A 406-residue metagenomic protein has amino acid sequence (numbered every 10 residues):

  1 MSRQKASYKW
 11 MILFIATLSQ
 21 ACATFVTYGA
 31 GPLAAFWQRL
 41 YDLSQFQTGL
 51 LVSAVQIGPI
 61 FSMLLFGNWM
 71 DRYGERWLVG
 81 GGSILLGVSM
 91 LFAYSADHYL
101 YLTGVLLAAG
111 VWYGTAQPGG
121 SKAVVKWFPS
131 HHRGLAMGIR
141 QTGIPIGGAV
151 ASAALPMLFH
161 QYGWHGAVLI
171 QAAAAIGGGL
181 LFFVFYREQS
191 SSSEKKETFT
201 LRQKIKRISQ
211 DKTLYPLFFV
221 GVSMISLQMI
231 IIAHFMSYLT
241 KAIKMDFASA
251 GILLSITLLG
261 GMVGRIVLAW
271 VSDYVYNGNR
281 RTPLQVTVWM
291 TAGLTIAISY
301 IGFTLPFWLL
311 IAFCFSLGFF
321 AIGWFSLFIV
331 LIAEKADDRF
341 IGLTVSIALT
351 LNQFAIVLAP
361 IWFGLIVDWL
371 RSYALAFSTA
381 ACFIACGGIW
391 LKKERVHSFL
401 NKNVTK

Functional and structural regions predicted by a protein language model:
M1-A6, Q189-L217: Juxtamembrane intracellular "pre-TM" segments in multi-pass secondary transporters
Y28, Q56-L64, G148-A149, L258-I266 (+1 more regions): Residue-level signature of mid-helix packing/kink "hotspots" within the transmembrane helices of 12-pass Major
A30-P32, K212-I266: Extracytoplasmic gate region of multi-pass secondary transporters
F61-Y99: Conserved MFS/SLC helix-loop-helix module at the cytosolic interface between two early adjacent transmembrane helices
R72-G82, Y274-V288: Cytoplasmic membrane-interface "Motif A"-like loop-to-helix N-cap segments of 12-TM Major Facilitator Superfamily
I84-D97, W289-F303: C-terminal ends and interior cores of transmembrane alpha-helices in multi-pass membrane transporters/permeases
V105-I144: Cytoplasmic helix-loop-helix junction between adjacent transmembrane helices in 12-TM secondary transporters
I139-E188: Helix-loop-helix hairpin linking two adjacent transmembrane segments in secondary transporters
